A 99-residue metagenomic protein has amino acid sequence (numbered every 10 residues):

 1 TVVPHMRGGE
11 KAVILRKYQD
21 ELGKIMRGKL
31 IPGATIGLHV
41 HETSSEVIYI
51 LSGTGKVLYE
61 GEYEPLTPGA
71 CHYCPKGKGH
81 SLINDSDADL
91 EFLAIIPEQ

Functional and structural regions predicted by a protein language model:
T1-K24, G37: A short, N-terminal "cap"/entry segment at the start of jelly-roll beta-barrel domains of the cupin/DSBH fold
M26-H41: Conserved short histidine dyad/triad with adjacent acidic residue
T43-G55: Glycine- and acidic-residue-biased ligand/ion/polar-headgroup-sensing regions
T54-K56, Y63, G79, D89: Structural motif
G61-K76: Short acidic-glycine-tyrosine-enriched beta hairpin
K76-Q99: Ligand-binding loop in jelly-roll beta-barrel domains
